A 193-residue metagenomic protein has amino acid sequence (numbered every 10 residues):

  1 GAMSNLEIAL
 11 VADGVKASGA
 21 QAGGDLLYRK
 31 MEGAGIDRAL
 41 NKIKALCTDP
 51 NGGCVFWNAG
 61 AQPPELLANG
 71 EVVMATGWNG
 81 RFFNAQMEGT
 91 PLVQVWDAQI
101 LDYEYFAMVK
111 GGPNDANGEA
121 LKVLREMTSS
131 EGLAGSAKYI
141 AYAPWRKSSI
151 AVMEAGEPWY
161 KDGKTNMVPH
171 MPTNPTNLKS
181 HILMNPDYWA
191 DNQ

Functional and structural regions predicted by a protein language model:
G1-Q62: Extracytoplasmic ligand-binding site segments that recognize negatively charged/polar headgroups
M3, G33-D37, N58-A61, N114-G118 (+2 more regions): Soluble non-cytosolic domains of exported or imported proteins
L6-L10, L40-K44, P64, T76 (+2 more regions): Non-transmembrane alpha-helical segments in soluble domains of secreted/periplasmic/extracellular proteins
L10-A17, L46-N51, E71, N79 (+3 more regions): Sec/Tat-exported extracytoplasmic proteins
G19, T76, Q94, S136 (+1 more regions): A generic structural-conservation signal
T48-P113, I150-W159: Extracytoplasmic/periplasmic substrate-binding proteins
V109-L178: Mature extracytoplasmic/periplasmic domains
H170-Q193: Conserved C-terminal helix/tail region of periplasmic/extracytoplasmic solute-binding proteins
